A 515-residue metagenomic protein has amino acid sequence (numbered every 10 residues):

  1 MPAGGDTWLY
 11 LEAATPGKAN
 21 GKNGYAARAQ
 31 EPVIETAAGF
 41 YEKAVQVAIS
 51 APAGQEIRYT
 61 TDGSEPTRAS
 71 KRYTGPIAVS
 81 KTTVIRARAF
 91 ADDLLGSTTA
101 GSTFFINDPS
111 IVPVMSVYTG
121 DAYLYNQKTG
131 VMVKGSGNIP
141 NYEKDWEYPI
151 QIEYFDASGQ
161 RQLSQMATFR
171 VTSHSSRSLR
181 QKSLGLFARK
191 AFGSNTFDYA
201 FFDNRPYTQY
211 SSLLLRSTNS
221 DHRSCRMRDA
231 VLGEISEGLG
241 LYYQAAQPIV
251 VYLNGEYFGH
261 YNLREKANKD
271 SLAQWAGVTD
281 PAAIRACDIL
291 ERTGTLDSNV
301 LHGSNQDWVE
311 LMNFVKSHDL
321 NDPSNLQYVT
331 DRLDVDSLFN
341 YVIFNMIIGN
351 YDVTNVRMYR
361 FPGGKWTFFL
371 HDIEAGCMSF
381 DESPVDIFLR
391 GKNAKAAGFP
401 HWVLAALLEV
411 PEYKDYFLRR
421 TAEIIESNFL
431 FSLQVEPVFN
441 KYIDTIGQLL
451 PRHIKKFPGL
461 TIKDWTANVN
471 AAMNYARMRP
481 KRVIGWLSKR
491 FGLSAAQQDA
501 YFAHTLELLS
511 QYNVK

Functional and structural regions predicted by a protein language model:
M1-T168, T367, G485, A495-V514: Short, compositionally stereotyped local motifs that mark structural "simplifiers"
Q55, G238-Y252: Short, well-structured beta-strand/strand-turn elements
T60, A69-S70, T98-A100, Q127-G130 (+8 more regions): Short, solvent-exposed loop/turn and secondary-structure capping segments
I150-S158, M227-L241: Zn2+-dependent metallopeptidase catalytic core
L186, D331-D381, A476: Active-site acidic catalytic loop and adjacent metal/ATP-binding pocket of ATP-dependent phosphoryl transfer enzymes
Y199-Y210, L215-S220, S224-C225, E256 (+4 more regions): ATP-dependent phospho-/nucleotidyl transfer catalytic cores
P362-K489: C-terminal catalytic region of ATP-dependent kinase domains
